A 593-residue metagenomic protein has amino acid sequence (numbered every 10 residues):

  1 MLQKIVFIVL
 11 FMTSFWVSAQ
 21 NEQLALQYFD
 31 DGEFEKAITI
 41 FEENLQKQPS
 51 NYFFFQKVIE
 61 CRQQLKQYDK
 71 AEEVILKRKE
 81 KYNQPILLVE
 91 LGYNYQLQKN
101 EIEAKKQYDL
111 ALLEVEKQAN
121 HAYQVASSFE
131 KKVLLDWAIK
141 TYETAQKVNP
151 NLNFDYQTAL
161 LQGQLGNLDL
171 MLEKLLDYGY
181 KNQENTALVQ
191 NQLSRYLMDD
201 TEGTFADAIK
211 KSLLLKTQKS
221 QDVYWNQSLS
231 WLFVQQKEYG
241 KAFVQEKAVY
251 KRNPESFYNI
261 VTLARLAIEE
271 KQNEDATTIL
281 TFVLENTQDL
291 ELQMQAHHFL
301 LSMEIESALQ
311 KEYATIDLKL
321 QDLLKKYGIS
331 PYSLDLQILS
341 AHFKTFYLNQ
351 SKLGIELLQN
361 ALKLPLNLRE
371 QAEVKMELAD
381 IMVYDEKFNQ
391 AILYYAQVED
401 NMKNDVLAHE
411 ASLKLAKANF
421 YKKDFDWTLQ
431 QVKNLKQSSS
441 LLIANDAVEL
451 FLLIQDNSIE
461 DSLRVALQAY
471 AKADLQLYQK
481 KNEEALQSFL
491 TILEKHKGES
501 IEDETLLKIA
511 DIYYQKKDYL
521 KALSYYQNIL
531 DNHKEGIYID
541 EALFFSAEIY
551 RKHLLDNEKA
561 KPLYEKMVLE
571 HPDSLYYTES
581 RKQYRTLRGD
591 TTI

Functional and structural regions predicted by a protein language model:
L2-I8: Sec-dependent signal peptide recognition, specifically the positively charged N-region followed immediately by
A19-I593: Acidic, polar-rich low-complexity tracts and alpha-helical solenoid repeat scaffolds
